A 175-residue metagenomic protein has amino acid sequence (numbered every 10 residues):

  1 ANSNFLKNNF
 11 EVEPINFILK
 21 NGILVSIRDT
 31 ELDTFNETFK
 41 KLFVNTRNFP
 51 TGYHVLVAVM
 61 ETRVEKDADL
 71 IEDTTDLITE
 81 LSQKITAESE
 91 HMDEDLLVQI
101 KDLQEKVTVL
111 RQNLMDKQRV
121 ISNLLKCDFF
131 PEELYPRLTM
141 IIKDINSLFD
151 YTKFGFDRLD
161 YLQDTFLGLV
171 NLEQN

Functional and structural regions predicted by a protein language model:
N2-V98, Q112-M115, S122: Extended alpha-helical interaction modules
E80, H91-N175: Membrane-associated alpha-helical segments
